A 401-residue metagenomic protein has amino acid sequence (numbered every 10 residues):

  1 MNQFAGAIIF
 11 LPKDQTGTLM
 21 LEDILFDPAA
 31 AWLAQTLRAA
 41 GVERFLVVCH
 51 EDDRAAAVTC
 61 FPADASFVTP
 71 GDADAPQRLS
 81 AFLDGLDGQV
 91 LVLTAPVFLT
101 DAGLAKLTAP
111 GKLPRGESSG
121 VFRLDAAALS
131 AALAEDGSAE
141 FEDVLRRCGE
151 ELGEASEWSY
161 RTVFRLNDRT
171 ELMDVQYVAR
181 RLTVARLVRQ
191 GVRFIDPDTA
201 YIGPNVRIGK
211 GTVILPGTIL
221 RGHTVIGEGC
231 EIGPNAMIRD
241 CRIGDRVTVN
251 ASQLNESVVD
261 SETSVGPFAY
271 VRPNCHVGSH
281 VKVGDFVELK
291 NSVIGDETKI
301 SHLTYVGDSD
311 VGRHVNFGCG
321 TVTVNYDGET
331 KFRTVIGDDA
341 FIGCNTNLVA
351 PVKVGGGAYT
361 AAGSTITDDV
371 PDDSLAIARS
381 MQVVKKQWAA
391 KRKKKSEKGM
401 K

Functional and structural regions predicted by a protein language model:
M1-A57, A63-G71, L104: N-terminal glycine-rich phosphate-binding loop and ensuing alpha1 helix
K13-Q15, A95-F98, M381: Short glycine-rich anion-binding loops that position phosphate/pyrophosphate groups of nucleotides and phosphorylated
A30, P96, D168, I214: Residue-level signal for inorganic ion chemistry
R54-A131: Conserved beta-loop-beta/alpha segment of the NTase-like Rossmann-fold superfamily that binds/positions NTPs
F98-R186: Catalytic-core segments of class I nucleotidyltransferases/pyrophosphorylases that form NMP-activated intermediates
Q176-G203, K395: Long, charged amphipathic helices and adjacent flexible linkers at domain junctions
N205-G284: Acidic, glycine-rich loop-and-beta core segments that form the ion-binding/anion-interacting portion of active sites
V249-K401: Glycine-rich hexapeptide-repeat left-handed beta-helix
